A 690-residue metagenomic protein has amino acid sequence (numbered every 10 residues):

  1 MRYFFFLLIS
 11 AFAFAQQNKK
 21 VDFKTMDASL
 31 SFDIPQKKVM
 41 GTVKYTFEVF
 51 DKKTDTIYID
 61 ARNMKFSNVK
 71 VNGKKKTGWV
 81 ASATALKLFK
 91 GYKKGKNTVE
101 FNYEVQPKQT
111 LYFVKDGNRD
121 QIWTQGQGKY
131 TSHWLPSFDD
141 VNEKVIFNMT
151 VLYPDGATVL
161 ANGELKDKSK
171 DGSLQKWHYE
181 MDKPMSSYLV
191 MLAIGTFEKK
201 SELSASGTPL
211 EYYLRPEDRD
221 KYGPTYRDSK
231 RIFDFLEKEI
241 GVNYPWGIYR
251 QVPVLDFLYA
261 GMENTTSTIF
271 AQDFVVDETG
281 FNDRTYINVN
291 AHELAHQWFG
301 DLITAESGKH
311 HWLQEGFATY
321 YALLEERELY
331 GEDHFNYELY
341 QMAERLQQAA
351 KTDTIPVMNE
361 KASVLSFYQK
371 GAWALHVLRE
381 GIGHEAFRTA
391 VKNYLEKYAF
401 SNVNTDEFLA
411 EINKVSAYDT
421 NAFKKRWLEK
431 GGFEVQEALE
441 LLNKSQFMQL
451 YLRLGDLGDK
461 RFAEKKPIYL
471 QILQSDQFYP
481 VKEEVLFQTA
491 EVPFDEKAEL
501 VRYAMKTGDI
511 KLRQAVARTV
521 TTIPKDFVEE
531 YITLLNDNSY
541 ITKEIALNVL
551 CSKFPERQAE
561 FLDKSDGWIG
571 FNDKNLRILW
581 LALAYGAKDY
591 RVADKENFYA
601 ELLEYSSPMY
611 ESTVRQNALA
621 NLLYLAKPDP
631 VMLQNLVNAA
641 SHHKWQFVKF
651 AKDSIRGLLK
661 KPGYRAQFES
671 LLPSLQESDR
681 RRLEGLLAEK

Functional and structural regions predicted by a protein language model:
A11, V481, G508-L512, E530-K690: Long, helix-rich interaction regions
F14-M40, K44, E48-K52, G117-R119: N-terminal, polar/Ser/Thr-rich
G41, D140-A291: Hydrophobic helix-coil surface modules that form long, contiguous segments used for peptide/substrate interaction
A61-N118, G172-S173: A surface-exposed beta-strand-loop module
K93, N102-N148, K200-L203: Glycine/proline-rich low-complexity spacer/linker segments in large multi-domain proteins
A271-F335: Zinc-dependent metallopeptidase catalytic helix centered on the HExxH motif and its immediate flanking segment
H311-H376, E380-G381, Y398, V415 (+1 more regions): Acidic/His/Gly-enriched intrinsically disordered linker/tail segments that often contain short helix/coil "MoRF-like"
N402-N536, I541-F561, G663, D679-K690: Beta/coil-rich, acidic/histidine-enriched accessory regions frequently appended to metallopeptidases
